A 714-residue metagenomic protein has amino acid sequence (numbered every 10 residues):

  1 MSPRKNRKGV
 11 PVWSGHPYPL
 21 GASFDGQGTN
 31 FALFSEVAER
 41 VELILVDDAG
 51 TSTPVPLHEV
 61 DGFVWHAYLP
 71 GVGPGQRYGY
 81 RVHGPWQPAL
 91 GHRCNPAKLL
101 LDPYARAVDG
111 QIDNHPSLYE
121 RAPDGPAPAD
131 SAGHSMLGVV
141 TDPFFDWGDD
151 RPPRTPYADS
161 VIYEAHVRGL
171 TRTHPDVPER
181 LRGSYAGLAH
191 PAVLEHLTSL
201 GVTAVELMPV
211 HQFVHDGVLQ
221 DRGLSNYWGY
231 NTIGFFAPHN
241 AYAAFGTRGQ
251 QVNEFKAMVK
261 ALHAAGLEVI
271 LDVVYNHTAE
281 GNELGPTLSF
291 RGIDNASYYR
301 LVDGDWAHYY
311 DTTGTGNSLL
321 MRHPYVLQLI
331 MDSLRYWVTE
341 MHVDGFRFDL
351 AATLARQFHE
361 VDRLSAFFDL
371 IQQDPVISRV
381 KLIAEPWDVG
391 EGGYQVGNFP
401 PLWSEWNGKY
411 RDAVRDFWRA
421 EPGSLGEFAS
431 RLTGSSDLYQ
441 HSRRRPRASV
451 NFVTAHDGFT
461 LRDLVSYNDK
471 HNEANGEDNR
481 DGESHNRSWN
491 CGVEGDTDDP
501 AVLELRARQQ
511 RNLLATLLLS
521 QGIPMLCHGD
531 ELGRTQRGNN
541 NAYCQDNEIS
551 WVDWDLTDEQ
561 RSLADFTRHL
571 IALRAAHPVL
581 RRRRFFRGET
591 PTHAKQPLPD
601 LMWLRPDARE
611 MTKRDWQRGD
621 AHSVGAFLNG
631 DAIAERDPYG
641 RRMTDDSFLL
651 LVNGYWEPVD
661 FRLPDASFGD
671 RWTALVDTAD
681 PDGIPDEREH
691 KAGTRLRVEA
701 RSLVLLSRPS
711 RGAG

Functional and structural regions predicted by a protein language model:
M1-Y163, R168, Y185, T497 (+3 more regions): Carbohydrate-interacting/catalytic domains
L33, Y80, A165, L207 (+9 more regions): Conserved, mostly hydrophobic/aromatic
S35-V37, E59-D61, G71-G73, G84 (+20 more regions): Short, flexible loop/turn elements at secondary-structure junctions
G84-W147, D216-N231, G285-T312, L425 (+1 more regions): Core domains of carbohydrate- and sulfate-ester-processing enzymes
Q87-G91, T171-T173, F213-G217, H277-E280 (+5 more regions): Short catalytic/ligand-binding loop motif for oxyanion handling, primarily in non-cytosolic enzymes, centered on
V161-Y163, V205, V269-L271, F346 (+2 more regions): Hydrophobic faces of well-ordered beta-strands that scaffold small-molecule active sites in alpha/beta enzyme cores
H166-V343, L350-Q373, G393, L438: Substrate-binding/active-site clefts of carbohydrate-active enzymes
H342, R363-H528, G533, N541-Q545 (+7 more regions): Conserved alpha/beta catalytic core and glycan-binding cleft of carbohydrate-active enzymes
